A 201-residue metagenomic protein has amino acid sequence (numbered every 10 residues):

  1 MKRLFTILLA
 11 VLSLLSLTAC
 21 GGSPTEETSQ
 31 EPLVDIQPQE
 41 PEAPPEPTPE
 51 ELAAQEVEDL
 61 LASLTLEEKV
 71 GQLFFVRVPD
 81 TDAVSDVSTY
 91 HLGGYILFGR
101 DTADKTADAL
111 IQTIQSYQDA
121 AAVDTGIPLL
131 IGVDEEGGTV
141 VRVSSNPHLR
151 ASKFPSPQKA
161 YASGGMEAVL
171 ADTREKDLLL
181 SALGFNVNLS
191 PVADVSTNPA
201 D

Functional and structural regions predicted by a protein language model:
M1-I7: Positively charged n-region of N-terminal signal peptides that target proteins for export
I7-L8, F74: Intrinsically disordered, low-complexity segments enriched in polar/charged small residues
L9-L14: Hydrophobic helical h-region of N-terminal Sec-dependent signal peptides in bacterial secretory/periplasmic proteins
S16-A19: C-terminal motif of bacterial Sec signal peptides marking the signal peptidase cleavage site
G21-T25, S163-G164: Generic structural motif
P24-D59, S63: N-terminal, intrinsically disordered, polar/charged segments of Gram-positive cell-envelope systems that serve as
T48-Q112, V140-V141: DNA-contacting surface of Y-family translesion DNA polymerases
D86-D201: Enzymes and membrane/adaptor proteins characterized by extended Gly/Ser/Thr/Asp/Glu-rich, aromatic-dotted
